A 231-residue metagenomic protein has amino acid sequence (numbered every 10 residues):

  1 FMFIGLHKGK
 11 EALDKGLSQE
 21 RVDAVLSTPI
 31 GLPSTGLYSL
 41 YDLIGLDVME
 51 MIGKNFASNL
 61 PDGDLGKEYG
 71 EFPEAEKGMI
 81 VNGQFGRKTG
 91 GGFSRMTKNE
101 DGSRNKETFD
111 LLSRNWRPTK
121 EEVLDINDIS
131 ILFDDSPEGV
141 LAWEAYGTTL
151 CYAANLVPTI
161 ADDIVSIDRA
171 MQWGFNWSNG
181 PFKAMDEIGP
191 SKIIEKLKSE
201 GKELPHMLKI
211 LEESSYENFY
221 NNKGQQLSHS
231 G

Functional and structural regions predicted by a protein language model:
F1-G231: N-terminal glycine-rich phosphate-binding loop for ADP-containing cofactors
